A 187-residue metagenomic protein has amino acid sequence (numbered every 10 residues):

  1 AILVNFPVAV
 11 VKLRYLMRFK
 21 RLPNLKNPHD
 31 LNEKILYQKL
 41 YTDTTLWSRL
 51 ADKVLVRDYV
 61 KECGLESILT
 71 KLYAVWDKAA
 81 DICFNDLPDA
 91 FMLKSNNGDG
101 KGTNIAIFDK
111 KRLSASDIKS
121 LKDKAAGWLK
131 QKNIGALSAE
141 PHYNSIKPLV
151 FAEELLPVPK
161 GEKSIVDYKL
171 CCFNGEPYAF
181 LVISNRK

Functional and structural regions predicted by a protein language model:
A1-W128: Conserved N-proximal alpha/beta basic substrate-recognition cap immediately N-terminal to, or forming the N-lobe
L87, L113-K187: Phosphate-binding site of ATP-dependent enzymes
